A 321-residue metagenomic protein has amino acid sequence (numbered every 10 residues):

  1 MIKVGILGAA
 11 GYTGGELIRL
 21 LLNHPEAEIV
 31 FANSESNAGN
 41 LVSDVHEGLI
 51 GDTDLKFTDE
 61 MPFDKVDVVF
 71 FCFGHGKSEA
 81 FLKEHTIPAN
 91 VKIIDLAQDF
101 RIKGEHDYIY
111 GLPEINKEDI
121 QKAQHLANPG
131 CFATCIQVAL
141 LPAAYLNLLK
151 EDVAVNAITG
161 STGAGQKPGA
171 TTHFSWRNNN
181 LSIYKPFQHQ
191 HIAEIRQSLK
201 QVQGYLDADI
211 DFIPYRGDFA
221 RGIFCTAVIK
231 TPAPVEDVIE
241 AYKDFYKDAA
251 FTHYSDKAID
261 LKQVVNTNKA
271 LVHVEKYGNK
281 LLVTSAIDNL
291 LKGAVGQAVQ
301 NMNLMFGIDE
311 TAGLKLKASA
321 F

Functional and structural regions predicted by a protein language model:
M1-N179, Y184-P186, Y205, H273-Y277 (+2 more regions): N-terminal Rossmann-like NAD(P) cofactor-binding subdomain of oxidoreductases, focused on the glycine-rich
G11, F63, H75, A133-T134 (+6 more regions): Electropositive phosphate-/nucleotide-binding environments in soluble metabolic enzymes
I18, Q137-A144, I192-R196, I239 (+2 more regions): Predominant activation on well-ordered alpha-helical scaffold segments within soluble catalytic domains
L20, H24, L146, S198-V202 (+3 more regions): Change "in soluble alpha/beta enzymes" to "in soluble alpha/beta proteins
A123, L181, G222-T226, L282: Short, solvent-exposed beta-strand edge segments and adjacent coil->beta transition regions
Y184-F187, Y215, D260-V264: Short Gly/Pro-enriched turn/cap motifs at secondary-structure boundaries
Q188-Y254: C-terminal substrate-binding/catalytic lobe of Rossmann-fold NAD(P)-dependent dehydrogenases
C225-F321: C-terminal active-site/capping subdomain that shapes the small-molecule cofactor and substrate pocket of enzyme
